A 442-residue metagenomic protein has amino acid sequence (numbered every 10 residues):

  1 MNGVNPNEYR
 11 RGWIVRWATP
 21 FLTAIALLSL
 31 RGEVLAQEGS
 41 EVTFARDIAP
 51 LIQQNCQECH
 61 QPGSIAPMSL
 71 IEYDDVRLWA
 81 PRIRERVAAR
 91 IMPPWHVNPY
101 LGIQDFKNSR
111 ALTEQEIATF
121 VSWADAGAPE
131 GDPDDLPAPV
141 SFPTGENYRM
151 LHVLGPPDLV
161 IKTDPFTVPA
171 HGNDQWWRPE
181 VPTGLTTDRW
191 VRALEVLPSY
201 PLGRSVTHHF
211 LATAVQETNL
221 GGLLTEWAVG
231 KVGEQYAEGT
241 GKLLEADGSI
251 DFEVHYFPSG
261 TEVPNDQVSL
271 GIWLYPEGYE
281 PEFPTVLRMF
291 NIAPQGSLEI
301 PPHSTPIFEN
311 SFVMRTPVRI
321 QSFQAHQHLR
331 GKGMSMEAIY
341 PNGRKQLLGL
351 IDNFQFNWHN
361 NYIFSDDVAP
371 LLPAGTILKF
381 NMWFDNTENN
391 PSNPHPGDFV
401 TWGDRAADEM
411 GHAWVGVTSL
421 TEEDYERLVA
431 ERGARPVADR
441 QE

Functional and structural regions predicted by a protein language model:
M1-G3, S29, T43: Short linear motifs centered on Gly/Pro in flexible linkers and helix caps
M1-V15: N-terminal secretory signal peptides that target proteins for export/translocation
I14-P20, F44: Hydrophobic residues within membrane-embedded alpha helices
A18-S29: Bacterial N-terminal signal peptides
V34-G184, R189, Y200-P201, D247-E253: Aromatic- and Gly/Pro-enriched helix-to-coil junctions and flexible linker segments
N147-D424, G433-E442: His-enriched metal-coordination microenvironments in redox/metal-binding proteins
